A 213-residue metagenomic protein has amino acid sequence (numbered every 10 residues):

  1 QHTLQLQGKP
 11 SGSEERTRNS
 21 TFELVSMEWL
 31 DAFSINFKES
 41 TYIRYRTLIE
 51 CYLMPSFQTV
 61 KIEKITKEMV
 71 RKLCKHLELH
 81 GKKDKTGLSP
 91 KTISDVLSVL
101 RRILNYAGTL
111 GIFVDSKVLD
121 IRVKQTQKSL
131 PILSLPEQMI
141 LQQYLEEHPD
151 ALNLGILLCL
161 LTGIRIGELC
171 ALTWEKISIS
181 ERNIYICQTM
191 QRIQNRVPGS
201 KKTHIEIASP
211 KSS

Functional and structural regions predicted by a protein language model:
Q1-R71: N-terminal DNA-binding module of tyrosine recombinases/phage integrases
E28, V60, E68, S116 (+2 more regions): Structural detector for helix-capping/boundary residues
I43, R101, C170-A171: Short, surface-exposed helix/turn micro-motifs that flank interaction/cofactor sites
L48, Y52, V60-K72, L79-D120 (+1 more regions): N-terminal DNA-binding recognition helix of tyrosine site-specific recombinases/integrases
P55, V123-T126, S209-S213: Short glycine-enriched loop/turn motifs at secondary-structure junctions
K72-K75, L130-P131, R192-V197: Short acidic/His/Gly/Ser-rich catalytic and metal-binding motifs that mark active-site loops of diverse hydrolases
G87-P90, S94, T109-L172, I179-S180 (+1 more regions): Basic, Lys/Arg- and aromatic-enriched nucleic-acid-binding interface segment
L135-E137, L172-S213: Conserved tyrosine-mediated DNA breakage-rejoining catalytic core shared by Y-recombinases
